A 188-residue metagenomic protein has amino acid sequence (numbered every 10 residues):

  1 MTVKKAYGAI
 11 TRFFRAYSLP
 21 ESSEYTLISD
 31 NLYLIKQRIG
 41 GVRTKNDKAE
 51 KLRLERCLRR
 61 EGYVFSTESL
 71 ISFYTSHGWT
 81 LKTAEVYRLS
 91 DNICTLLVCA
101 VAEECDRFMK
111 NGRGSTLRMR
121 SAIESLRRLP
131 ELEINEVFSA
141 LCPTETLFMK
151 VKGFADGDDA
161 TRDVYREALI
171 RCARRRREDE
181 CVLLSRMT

Functional and structural regions predicted by a protein language model:
T2-T188: Basic, amphipathic N-terminal segments
